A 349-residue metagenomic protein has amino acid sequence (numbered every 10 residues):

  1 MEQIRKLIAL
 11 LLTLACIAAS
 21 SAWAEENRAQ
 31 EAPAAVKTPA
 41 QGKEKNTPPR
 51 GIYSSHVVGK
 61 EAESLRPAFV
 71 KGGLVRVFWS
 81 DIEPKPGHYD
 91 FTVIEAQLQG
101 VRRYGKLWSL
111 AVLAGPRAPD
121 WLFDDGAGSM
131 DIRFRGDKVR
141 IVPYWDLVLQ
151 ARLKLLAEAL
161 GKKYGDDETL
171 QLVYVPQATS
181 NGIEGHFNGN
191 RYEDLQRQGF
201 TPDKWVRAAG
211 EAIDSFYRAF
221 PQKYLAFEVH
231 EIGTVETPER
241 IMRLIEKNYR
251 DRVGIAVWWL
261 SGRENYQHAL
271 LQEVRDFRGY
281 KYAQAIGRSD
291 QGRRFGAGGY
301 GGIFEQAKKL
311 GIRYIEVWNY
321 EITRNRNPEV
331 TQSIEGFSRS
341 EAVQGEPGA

Functional and structural regions predicted by a protein language model:
M1-I8: Bacterial N-terminal signal peptides that target proteins for export
A9-A18: Bacterial N-terminal signal peptides
A22-A24, A29: Boundary at the C-terminal end of the N-terminal hydrophobic targeting segment
V36-G42: Active-site-proximal segments of metallohydrolase catalytic domains
G42-D203, F216-I245, V253-G262: Aromatic-lined carbohydrate-binding surfaces of glycoside hydrolases
W108-S109, L113, D251-A349: Substrate-binding cleft of secreted/luminal carbohydrate-active enzymes
W205-R207: Solvent-exposed loop and capping/linker segments of extracellular ligand-binding repeat ectodomains
A209-I213: Long amphipathic alpha-helical protein-interaction segments
